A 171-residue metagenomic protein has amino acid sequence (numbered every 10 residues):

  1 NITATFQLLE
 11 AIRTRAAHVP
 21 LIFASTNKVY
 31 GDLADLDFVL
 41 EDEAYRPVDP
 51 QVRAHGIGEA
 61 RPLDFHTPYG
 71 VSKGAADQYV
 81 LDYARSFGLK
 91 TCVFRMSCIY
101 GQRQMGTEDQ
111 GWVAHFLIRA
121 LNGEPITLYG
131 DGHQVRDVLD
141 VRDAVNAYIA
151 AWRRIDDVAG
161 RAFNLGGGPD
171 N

Functional and structural regions predicted by a protein language model:
N1-I99: N-terminal Rossmann-like NAD(P)+-binding domain of SDR-like oxidoreductases, especially those catalyzing
F6-E10, V138, D143-N146, A150: Conserved mid-core alpha-helix of short-chain dehydrogenase/reductase
L9, L81, A114-I118, I149: Solvent-exposed, non-membrane alpha-helical residues enriched in polar/charged side chains
D35, G74, F87, I99-H115 (+6 more regions): Glycine/proline-rich active-site loop of Rossmann-fold NAD(P)-dependent oxidoreductases
A44-E59, L117-L128, D156-D157: A short C-terminal helix-loop "cap" of Rossmann-like NAD(P)-dependent dehydrogenase/epimerase domains
